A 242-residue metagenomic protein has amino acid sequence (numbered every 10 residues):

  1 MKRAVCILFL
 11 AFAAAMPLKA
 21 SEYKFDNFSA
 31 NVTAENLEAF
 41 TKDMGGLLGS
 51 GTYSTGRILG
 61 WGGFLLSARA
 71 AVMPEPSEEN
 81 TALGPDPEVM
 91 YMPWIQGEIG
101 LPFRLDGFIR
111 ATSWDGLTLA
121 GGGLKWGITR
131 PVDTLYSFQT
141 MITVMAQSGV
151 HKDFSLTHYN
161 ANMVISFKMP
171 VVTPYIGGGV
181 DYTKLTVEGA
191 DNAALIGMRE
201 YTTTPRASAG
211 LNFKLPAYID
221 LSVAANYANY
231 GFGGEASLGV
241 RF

Functional and structural regions predicted by a protein language model:
I7-A15: Bacterial N-terminal signal peptides
A20-D133: Transmembrane beta-barrel domains of Gram-negative outer membranes and organellar outer membranes
S21-N27, Y201-T203, K214-F242: Predominantly the C-terminal beta-signal and adjacent terminal strand-loop region of outer-membrane beta-barrel
T55, I95-L101, G122-W126, A161-F167 (+4 more regions): Residues on the lipid-exposed face of transmembrane beta-strands in outer-membrane beta-barrel proteins
L66, G97, L101-D115, S137-S148 (+5 more regions): Transmembrane beta-strand segments that form the barrel wall of outer-membrane beta-barrel proteins
A71-E79, T112-G116, T129-P131, M145-D153 (+3 more regions): Sequence/structural signature of outer-membrane beta-barrel proteins
P87-M92, F108-G122, V150-L156, Y201 (+1 more regions): Solvent-exposed loop/turn segments connecting transmembrane beta-strands in outer-membrane beta-barrel proteins
I142-K214: Outer-membrane beta-barrel translocator/channel fold
